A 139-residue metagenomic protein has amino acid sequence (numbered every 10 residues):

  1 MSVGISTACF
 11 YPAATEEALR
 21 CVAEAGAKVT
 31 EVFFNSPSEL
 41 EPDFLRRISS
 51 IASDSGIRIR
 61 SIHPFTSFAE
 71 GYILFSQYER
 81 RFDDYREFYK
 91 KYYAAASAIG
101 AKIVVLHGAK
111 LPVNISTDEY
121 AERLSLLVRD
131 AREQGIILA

Functional and structural regions predicted by a protein language model:
S2-G4, V29-E31, G56-S61, K102-V105 (+1 more regions): Structural preference for beta-strand elements that scaffold enzyme active sites
I5, V22, T30, A52 (+4 more regions): Conserved, mostly hydrophobic/aromatic
I5-C9, V32-S36, S61-T66, L106-G108: A cross-domain feature marking catalytic cores of carbohydrate-active enzymes and several ubiquitous metabolic/repair
A8-T15, F33-R47, K110-D118: Acidic-and-aromatic substrate-binding clefts and catalytic sites of carbohydrate-active enzymes
E16-E17, D54, I73-A139: Active-site acidic/histidine proton-transfer and metal-coordination neighborhood in alpha/beta enzyme cores
E16-S36, I99-K102: Catalytic domains of carbohydrate-active enzymes, especially glycoside hydrolases
P42-G56, S61: Aromatic-lined substrate-binding rim segments of carbohydrate-active enzymes
S67-Y72: Short acidic/His/Gly/Ser-rich catalytic and metal-binding motifs that mark active-site loops of diverse hydrolases
